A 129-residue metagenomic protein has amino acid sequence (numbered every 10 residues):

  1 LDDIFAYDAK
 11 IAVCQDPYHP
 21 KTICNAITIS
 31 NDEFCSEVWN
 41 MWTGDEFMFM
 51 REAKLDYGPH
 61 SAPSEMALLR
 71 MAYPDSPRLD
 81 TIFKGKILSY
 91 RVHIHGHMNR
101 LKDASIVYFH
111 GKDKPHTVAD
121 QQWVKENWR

Functional and structural regions predicted by a protein language model:
L1-C35: GT-A fold catalytic core of metal-dependent nucleotide-sugar glycosyltransferases, centered on the diacidic
S36-R129: Catalytic core and acceptor-binding pocket of nucleotide-sugar-dependent glycosyltransferases
